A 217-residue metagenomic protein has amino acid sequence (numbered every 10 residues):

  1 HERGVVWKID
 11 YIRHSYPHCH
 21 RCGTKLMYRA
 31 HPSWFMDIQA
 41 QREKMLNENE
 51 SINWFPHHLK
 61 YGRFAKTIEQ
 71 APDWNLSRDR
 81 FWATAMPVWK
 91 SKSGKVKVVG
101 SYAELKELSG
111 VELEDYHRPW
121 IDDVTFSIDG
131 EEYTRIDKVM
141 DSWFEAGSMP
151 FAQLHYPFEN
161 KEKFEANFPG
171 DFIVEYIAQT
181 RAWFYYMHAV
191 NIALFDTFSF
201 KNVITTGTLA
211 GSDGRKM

Functional and structural regions predicted by a protein language model:
H1-V96, L108, Y116, W183 (+1 more regions): Residue patterns forming the tRNA-binding/recognition surfaces of aminoacyl-tRNA synthetases and related DALR
R80-A83, P87-K92, V99-M217: Alpha-helical recognition segments enriched in aromatics with Gly/Pro capping that present substrate-recognition
